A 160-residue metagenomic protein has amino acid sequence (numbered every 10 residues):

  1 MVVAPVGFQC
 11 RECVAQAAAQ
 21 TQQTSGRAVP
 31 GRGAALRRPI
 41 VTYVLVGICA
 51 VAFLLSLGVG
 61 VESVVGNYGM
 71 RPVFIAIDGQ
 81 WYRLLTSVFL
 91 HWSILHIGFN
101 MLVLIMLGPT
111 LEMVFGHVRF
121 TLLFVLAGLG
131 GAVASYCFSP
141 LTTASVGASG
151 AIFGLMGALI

Functional and structural regions predicted by a protein language model:
M1-F8, S93, N100, M156: Short intrinsically disordered, low-complexity coil segments enriched in acidic
V3-V41: Cytosolic juxtamembrane regions of integral membrane proteins
Q16, T110, L159: Solvent-exposed, charged/polar functional surfaces in cytosolic regulatory/catalytic domains
Q16, T21, V29-A34, R71 (+4 more regions): Solvent-exposed, non-transmembrane amphipathic alpha-helical segments
R38-A148: N-terminal TM1-TM2 helical hairpin plus the immediately adjacent luminal interfacial "cap"
A144-I160: Membrane-interface micro-motifs in multi-pass membrane enzymes
